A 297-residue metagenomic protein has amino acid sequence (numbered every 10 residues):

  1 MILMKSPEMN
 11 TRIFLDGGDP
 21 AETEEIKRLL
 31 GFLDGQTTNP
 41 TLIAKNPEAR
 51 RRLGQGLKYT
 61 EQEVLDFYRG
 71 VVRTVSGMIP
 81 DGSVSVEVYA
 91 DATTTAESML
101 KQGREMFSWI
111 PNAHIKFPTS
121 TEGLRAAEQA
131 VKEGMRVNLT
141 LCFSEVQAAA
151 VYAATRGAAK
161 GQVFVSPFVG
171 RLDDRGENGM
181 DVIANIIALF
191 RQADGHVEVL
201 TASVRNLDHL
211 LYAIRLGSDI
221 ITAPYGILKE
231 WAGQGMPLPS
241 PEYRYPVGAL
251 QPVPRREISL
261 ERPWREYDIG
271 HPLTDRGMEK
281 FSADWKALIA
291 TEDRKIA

Functional and structural regions predicted by a protein language model:
M1-M9: Active-site-proximal helix-loop elements at catalytic-domain edges
M9-I13, G17-E25, L29-L33, T38-K132: Active-site beta->alpha loop and helix N-cap motifs at the rims of alpha/beta catalytic domains
P20, Q62-L65, R69, L100 (+3 more regions): Electropositive phosphate-/nucleotide-binding environments in soluble metabolic enzymes
R50-L57, E61-L65, A154-G157, D181-L189 (+1 more regions): Ligand-binding grooves and catalytic loops that recognize ribose/phosphate and carbohydrate rings, and esterified lipid
R73-P80, S108, A153-G157, A188-Q192 (+2 more regions): Generic secondary-structure signature for well-ordered alpha-helical cores
I115, A213, F281: A residue-level signal for conserved active-site and pocket-lining positions in enzyme catalytic cores
T121, A127, R136-R255: Catalytic alpha/beta core domains of metabolic enzymes, predominantly
P254-A297: C-terminal extensions of enzymes
